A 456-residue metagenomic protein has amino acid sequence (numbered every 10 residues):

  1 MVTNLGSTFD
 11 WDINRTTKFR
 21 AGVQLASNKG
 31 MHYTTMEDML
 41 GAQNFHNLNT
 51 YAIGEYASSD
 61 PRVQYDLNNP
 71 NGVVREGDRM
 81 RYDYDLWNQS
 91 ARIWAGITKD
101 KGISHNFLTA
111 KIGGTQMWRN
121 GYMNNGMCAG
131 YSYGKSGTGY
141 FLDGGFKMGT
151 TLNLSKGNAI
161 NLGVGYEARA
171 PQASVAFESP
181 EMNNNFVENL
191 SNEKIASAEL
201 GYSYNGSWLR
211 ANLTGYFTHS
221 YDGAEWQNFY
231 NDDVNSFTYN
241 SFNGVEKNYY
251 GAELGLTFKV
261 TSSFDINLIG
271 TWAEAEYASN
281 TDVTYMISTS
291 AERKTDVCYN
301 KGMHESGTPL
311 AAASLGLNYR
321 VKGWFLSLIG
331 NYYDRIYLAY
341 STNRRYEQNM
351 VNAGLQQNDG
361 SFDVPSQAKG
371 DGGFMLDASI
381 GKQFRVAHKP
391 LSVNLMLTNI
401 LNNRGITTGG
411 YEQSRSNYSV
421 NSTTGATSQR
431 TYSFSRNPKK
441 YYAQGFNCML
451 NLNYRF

Functional and structural regions predicted by a protein language model:
L5-I13, I93-K99, M148-L152, L200-Y204 (+7 more regions): Residues on the lipid-exposed face of transmembrane beta-strands in outer-membrane beta-barrel proteins
R15, F217-H219, N240-R344, N453-R455: Gram-negative outer-membrane beta-barrel transporters
T17-F19, I103-N106, G157-I160, W208-A211 (+3 more regions): Repeated loop/turn-to-beta-strand initiation elements of outer-membrane beta-barrel proteins
R20-S155, P180, D282: Signature of Gram-negative outer-membrane beta-barrel scaffolds
A21-S27, L108-G114, L162-Y166, Y202 (+6 more regions): Transmembrane beta-barrel strands of outer-membrane/channel proteins
Q116-M127, T138, L152-A198, R210 (+5 more regions): Surface-exposed extracellular loop regions of Gram-negative outer-membrane beta-barrel proteins, predominantly
I266, N331-V351, K382-F456: C-terminal beta-signal and adjacent terminal beta-strands/loops of Gram-negative outer-membrane beta-barrel proteins
S306-R385, G409-G410: C-terminal beta-barrel architecture of Gram-negative outer-membrane proteins
